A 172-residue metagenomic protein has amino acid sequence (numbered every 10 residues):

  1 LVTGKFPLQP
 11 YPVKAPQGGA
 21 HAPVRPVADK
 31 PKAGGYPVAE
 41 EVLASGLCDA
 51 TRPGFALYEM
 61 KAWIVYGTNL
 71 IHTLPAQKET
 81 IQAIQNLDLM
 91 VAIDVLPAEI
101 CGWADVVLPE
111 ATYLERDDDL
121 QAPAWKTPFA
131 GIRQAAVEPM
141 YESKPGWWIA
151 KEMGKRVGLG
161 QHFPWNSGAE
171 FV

Functional and structural regions predicted by a protein language model:
L1-W103, T112-L120, P128-A130: Extended redox/cofactor-interaction regions of prokaryotic respiratory oxidoreductases
I64, A136-V172: N-terminal leader/propeptide and maturation segments of large enzyme subunits in energy/redox metabolism and hydrolases
L108-P109: Catalytic alpha/beta core of large soluble enzyme barrels
L114-P139, I149-A150, G154-R156: Glycine/threonine-rich phosphate-binding loop and adjacent beta-strand/alpha-helix elements that clamp
